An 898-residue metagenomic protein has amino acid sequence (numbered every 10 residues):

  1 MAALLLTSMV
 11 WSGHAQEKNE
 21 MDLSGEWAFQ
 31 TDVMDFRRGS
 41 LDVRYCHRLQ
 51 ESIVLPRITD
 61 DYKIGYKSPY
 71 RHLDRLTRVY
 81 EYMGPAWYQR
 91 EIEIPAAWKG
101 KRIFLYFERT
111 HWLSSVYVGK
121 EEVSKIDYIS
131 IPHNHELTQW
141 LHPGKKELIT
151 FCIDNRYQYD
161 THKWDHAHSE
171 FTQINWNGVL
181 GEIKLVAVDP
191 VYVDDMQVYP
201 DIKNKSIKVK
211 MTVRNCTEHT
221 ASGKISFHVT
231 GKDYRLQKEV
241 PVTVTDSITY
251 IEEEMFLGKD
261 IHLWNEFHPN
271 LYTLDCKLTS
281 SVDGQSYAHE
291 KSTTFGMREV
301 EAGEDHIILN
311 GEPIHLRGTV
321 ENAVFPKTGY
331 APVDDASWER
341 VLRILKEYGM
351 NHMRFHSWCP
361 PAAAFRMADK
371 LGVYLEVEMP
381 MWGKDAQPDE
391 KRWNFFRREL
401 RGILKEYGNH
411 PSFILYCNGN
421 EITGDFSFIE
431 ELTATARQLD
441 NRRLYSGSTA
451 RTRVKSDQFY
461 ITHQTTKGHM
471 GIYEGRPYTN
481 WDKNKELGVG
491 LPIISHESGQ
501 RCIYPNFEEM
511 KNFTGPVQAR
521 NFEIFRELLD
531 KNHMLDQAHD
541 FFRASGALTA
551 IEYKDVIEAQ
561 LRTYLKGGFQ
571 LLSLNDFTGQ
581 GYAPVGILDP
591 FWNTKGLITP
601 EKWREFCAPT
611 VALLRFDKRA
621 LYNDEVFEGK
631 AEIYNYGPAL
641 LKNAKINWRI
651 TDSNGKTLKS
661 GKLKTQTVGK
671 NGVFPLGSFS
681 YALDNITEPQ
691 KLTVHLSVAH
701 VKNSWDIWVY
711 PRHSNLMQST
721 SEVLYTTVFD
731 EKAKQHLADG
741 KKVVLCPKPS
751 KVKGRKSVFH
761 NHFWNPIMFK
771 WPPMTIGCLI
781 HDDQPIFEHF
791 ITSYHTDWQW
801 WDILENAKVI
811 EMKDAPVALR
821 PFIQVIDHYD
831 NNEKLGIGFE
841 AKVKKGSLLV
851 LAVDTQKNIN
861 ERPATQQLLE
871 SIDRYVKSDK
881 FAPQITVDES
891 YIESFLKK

Functional and structural regions predicted by a protein language model:
Q16-Y106, H162-T172, W176-V179, T578 (+1 more regions): Extended carbohydrate-recognition surfaces in non-catalytic/accessory domains of CAZymes and lectin-like proteins
Q30-M34, R78-V79, M83-V193, C216 (+1 more regions): Accessory beta-strand-rich segments of carbohydrate-active enzymes
Y62-I94, W98-V118, S124-D127, P190-Q197 (+4 more regions): Active-site-adjacent substrate/metal-binding segments within catalytic domains of carbohydrate-active enzymes
V116-V118, S206-T243, I251, V626-T665 (+2 more regions): Beta-strand-rich binding/interaction modules
H142-K146, R214-E301, S678, N685-L716: Extended acidic/polar, glycine-enriched regions that form or flank non-catalytic beta-rich accessory modules
L342-R343, H352-L588: Substrate-binding/catalytic cleft of secreted carbohydrate-active enzymes, primarily glycoside hydrolases
L439, L572-G637: Aromatic-rich peripheral "rim/lid" segments of glycoside hydrolase catalytic domains that contact and position glycan
L439, P749-K753, N765-P863, K880-K898: Catalytic beta-strand/loop cores that center a nucleophilic Ser/Cys/Thr and support acyl-enzyme chemistry
